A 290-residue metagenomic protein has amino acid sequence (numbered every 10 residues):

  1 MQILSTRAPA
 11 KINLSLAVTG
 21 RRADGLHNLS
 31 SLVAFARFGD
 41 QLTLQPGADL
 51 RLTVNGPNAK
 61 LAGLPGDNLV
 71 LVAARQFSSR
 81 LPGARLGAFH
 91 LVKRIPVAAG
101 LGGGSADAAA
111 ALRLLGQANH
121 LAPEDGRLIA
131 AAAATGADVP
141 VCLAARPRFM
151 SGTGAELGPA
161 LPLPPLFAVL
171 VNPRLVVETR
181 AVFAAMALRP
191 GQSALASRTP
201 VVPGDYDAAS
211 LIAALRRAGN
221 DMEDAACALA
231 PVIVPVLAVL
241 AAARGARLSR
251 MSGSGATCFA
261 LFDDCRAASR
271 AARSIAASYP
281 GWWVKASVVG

Functional and structural regions predicted by a protein language model:
M1-A99, Q117-I129, L163-P164, N172-L175: ATP-binding N-lobe of GHMP and related small-molecule kinases
L14, L42-L44, V70, G104 (+5 more regions): Residue-level signal for inorganic ion chemistry
L16, D40-L44, D138-C142, R148 (+1 more regions): Short beta-strand scaffold segments in enzyme catalytic cores
A34-F35, A133-A134, P140-L143, P159-P164 (+1 more regions): Solvent-exposed alpha-helices and their adjacent loops that cap or buttress functional pockets in soluble metabolic
A48-L61, A111, A133, A208-N220 (+1 more regions): Short, basic/glycine-rich phosphate-binding loops at helix/coil junctions that contact nucleotide phosphates
H90-N119, A137, G245-F262: Glycine/serine-rich anion-binding loops at beta->alpha junctions that coordinate negatively charged ligand groups
A108-F149, T153-E156: Contiguous, small/hydrophobic- and glycine-enriched helical/loop subdomains that border and often "cap" functional
A144, F149-L248, D263-R266, R273-G281 (+1 more regions): Conserved, helical-rich catalytic subdomain that frames metal- and/or nucleotide-binding sites in enzyme alpha/beta
